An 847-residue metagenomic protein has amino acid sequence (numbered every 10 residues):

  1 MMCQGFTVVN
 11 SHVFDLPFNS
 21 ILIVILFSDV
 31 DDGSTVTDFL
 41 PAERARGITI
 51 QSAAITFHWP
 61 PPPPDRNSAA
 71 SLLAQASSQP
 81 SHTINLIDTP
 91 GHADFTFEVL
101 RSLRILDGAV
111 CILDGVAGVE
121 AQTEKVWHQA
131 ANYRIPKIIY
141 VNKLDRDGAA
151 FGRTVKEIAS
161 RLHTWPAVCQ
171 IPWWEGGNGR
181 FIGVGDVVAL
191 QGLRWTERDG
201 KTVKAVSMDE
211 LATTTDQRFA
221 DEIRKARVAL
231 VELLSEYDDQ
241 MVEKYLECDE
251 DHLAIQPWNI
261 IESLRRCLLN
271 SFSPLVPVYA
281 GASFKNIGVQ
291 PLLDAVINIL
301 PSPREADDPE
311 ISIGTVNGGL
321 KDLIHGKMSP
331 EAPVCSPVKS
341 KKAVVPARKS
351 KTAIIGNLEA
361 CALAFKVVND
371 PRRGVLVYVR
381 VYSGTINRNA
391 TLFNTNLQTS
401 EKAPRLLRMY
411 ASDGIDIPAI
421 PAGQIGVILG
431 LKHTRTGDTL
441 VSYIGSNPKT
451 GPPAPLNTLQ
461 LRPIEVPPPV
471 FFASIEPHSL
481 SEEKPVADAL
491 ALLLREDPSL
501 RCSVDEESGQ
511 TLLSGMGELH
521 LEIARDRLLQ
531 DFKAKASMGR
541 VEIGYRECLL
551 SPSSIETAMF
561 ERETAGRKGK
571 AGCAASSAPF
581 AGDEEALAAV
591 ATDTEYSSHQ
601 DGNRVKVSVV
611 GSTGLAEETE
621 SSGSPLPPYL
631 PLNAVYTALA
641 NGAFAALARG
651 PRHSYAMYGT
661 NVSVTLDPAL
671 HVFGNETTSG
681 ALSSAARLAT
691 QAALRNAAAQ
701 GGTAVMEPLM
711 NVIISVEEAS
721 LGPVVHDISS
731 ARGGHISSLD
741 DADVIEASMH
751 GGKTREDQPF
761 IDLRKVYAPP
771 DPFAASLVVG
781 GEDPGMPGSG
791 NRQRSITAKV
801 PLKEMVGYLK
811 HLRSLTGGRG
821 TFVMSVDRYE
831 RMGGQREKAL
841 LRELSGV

Functional and structural regions predicted by a protein language model:
M1, G47, D88, S102 (+19 more regions): Conserved structural-core and active-site-/substrate-pathway-adjacent residues in large, well-folded domains of enzymes
M1-I112, V168: P-loop NTPase switch module centered on the Walker A-proximal segment
G33-S34, G47-S52, H92-V99, L103-L106 (+22 more regions): Amphipathic alpha-helical transducer elements in NTP-driven molecular machines
S77-I84, L103-V110, Y237-Y245, E465-P477: Gly-rich Lys/Arg/Thr-decorated short loops/hinges at beta-loop-alpha junctions or inter-strand turns that position
T83, D107-A109, Y133-Y140, F272-P277 (+3 more regions): Short, surface-exposed connector motifs at secondary-structure boundaries
T89, A109-Q122, C502-S503: A conserved hydrophobic secondary-structure block that centers on an alpha-helix together with its immediately flanking
A117-L358, A362: P-loop NTPase catalytic nucleotide-binding module
E157, H163-V168, P172, N298-P301 (+3 more regions): Accessory interaction regions appended to the cores of large information-processing enzymes
